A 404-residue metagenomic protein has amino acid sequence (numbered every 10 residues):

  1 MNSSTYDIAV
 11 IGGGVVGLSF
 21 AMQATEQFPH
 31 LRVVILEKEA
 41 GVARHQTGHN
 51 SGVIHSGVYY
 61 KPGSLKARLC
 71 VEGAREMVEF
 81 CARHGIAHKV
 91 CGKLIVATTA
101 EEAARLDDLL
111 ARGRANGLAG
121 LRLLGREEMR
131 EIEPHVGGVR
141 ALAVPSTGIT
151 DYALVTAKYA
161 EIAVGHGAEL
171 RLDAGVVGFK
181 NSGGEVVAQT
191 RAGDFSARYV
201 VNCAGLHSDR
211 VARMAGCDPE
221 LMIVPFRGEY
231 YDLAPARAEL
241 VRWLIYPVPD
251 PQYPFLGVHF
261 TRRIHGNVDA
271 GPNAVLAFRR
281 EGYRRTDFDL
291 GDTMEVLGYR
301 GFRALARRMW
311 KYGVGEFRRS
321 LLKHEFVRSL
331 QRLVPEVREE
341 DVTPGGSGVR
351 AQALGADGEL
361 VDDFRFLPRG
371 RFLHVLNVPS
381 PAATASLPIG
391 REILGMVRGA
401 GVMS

Functional and structural regions predicted by a protein language model:
N2-V16, V34: Beta1/beta-strand and adjacent pyrophosphate-binding region of the FAD-binding site in flavoprotein oxidoreductases
S19, F179-D289: Flavin-dependent oxidoreductases
A21, T25, I162: Gly/Ala-rich phosphate-binding loop of Rossmann-like dinucleotide-binding domains, activating on the conserved
T25-G48: Glycine-rich FAD pyrophosphate-binding loop
G52-E128, G138, G257-V258, N267-D269 (+2 more regions): Dinucleotide-binding Rossmann-like beta1-alpha1 core, especially the glycine-rich loop that anchors the ADP
K61-E72, V96-R105, L142-I162, R171 (+2 more regions): Short beta-strand to alpha-helix junction loop
L142-Y199, C203, H207-R210, A385-R398: Helical element adjacent to the flavin cofactor pocket in flavoenzyme catalytic cores
R285, V296, R300-S404: C-terminal catalytic lobe of FAD-dependent flavoproteins
